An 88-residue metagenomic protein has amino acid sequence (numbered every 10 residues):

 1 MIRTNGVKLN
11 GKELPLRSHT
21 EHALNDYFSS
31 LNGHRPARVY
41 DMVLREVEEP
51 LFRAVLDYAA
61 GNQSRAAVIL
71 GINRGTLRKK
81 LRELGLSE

Functional and structural regions predicted by a protein language model:
I2-H22, D26-E88: Bacterial C-terminal helix-turn-helix
